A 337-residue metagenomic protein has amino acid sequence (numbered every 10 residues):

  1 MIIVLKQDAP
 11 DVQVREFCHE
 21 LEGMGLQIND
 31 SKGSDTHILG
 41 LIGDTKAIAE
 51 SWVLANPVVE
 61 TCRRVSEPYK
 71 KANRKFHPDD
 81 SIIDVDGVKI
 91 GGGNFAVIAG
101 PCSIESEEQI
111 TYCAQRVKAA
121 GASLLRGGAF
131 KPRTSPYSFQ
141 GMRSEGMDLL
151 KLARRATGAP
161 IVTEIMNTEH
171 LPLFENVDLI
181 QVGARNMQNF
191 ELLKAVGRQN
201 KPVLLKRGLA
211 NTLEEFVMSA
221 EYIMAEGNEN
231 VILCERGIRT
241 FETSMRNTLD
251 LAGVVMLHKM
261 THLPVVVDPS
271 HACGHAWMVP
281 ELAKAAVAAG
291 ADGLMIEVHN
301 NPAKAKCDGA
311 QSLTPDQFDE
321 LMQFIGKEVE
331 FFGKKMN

Functional and structural regions predicted by a protein language model:
M1-V97: Non-catalytic terminal accessory/regulatory regions of metabolic enzymes
K6, M142, G158-E169, D178-E191 (+3 more regions): Catalytic beta/alpha-barrel core
G93-F95, G121-S123, R155-I161, N176-D178 (+4 more regions): Short, well-ordered coil/turn segments that N-cap beta-strands
F95-Y112, P136-Q140, P160-E164, G183-R185 (+2 more regions): Active-site mouth loops of central-metabolism enzymes
A96-P101, L125-G127, I161-T163, I180-V182 (+4 more regions): Hydrophobic faces of well-ordered beta-strands that scaffold small-molecule active sites in alpha/beta enzyme cores
R126-S144, N300-A310: Glycine-rich, proline-tolerant flexible connector loops at the mouths of alpha/beta enzymes
F139-T163, A195-P202, L251-V265, Q311-G333: Alpha-helix-loop-beta-strand connector modules within alpha/beta enzyme cores
Q199-V298: Catalytic alpha/beta core domains of metabolic enzymes, predominantly
